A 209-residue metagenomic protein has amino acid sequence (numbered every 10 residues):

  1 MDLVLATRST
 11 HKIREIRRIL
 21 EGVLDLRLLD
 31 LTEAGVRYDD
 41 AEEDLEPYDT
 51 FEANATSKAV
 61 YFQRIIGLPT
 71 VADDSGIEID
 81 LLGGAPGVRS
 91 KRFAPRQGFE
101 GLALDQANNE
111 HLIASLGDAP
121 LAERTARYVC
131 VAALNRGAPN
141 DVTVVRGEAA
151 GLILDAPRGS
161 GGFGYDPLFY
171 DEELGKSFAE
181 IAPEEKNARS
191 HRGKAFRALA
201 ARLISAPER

Functional and structural regions predicted by a protein language model:
M1-V4, H11-R27, L31-R209: Anionic-ligand binding patches
